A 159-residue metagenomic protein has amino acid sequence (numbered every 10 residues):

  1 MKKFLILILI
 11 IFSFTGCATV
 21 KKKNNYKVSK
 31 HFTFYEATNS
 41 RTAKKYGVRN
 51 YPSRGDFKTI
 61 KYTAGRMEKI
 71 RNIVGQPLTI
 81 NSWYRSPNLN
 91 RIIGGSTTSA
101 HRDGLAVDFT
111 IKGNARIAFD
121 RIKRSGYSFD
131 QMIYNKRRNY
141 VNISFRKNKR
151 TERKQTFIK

Functional and structural regions predicted by a protein language model:
F4-S13: Sec-dependent N-terminal signal peptides
S13, M67-V74, I122, G126: Hydrophobic, Leu/Ile/Phe/Ala-enriched alpha-helical segments that form helix-helix packing faces
G16-R71, R138, R146-K147, E152-K159: Extracytoplasmic cell-surface/polysaccharide-interacting catalytic and binding patches
K21-N25, T98, D103, V107 (+1 more regions): Catalytic cores and adjacent binding grooves of peptidoglycan-active enzymes
A64-M67, R71, N90, A115-D120: Extracytoplasmic/secreted envelope proteins and their assembly/folding machinery, especially bacterial periplasmic
E68-G94: Extended, low-complexity, intrinsically disordered C-terminal regulatory tails of eukaryotic serine/threonine kinases
